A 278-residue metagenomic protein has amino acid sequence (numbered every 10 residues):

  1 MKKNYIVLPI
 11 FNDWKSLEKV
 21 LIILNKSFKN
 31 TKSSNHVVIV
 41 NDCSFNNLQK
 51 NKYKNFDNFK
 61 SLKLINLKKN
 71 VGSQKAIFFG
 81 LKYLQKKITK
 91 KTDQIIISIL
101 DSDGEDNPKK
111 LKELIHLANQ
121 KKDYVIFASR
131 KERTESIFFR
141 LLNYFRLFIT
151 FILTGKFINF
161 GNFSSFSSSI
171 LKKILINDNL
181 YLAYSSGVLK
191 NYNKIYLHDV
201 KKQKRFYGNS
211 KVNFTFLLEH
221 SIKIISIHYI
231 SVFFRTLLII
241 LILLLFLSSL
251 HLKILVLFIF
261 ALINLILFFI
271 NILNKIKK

Functional and structural regions predicted by a protein language model:
D13-F28: Short, well-formed alpha-helical segments that are part of the catalytic scaffolds of diverse glycosyltransferases
S33-S44, I65-L67: Short beta-strand/loop segment that forms part of the nucleotide-sugar
N41-N51, G104-E105: A conserved acidic beta->alpha catalytic loop
K50-K90: Conserved donor nucleotide-binding strand/loop of the catalytic core
K68-K69, Q74-Y83, I99, E105-L182 (+1 more regions): Acceptor/aglycone-binding surface of glycosyltransferases and processive sugar-polymer synthases
T89-E105: Short beta-strand-to-loop acidic/aromatic patch adjacent to the donor-nucleotide binding site
K172-S231: Catalytic donor/gating beta->alpha subdomain of glycosyltransferases that bind UDP-sugars
F233-K278: Membrane-embedded multi-pass helical conduit in multi-pass membrane proteins, especially envelope-biosynthetic
